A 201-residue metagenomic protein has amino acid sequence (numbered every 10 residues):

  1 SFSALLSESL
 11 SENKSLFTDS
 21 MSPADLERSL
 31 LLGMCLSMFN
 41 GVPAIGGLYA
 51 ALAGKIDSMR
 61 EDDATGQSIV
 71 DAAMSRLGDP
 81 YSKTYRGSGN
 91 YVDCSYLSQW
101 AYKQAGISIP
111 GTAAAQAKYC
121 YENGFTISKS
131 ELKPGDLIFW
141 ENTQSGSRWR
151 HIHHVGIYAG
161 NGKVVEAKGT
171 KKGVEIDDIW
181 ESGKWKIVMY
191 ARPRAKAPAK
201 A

Functional and structural regions predicted by a protein language model:
S1-P80, S130, K184-A201: Intrinsically disordered, low-complexity, Pro/Ser/Thr/Asn/Gly/Ala-rich spacer/linker segments adjacent to signal
S68, V92-D93, H151: Generic structural microfeature
S75, D79-P134, F139, Q144-G146 (+2 more regions): Catalytic cysteine-centered active-site loop
A114, F125-S128, S147-A201: Aromatic- and glycine-rich peptidoglycan recognition patches
